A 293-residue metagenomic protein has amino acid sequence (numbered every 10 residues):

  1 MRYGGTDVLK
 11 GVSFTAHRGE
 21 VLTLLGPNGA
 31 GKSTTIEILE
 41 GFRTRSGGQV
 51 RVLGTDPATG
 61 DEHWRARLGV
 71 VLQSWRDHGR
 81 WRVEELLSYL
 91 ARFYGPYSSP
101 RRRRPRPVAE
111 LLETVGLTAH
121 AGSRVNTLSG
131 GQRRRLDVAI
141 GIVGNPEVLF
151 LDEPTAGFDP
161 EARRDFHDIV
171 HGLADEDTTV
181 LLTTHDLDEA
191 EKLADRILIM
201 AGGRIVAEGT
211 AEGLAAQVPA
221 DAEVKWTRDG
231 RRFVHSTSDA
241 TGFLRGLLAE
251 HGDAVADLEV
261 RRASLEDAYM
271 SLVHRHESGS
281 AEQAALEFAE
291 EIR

Functional and structural regions predicted by a protein language model:
E40: Helix-to-loop junction immediately C-terminal to a conserved catalytic motif
G48-D56, W64: Conserved ABC transporter NBD signature motif
S88, R92-G95, P100-H120: Conserved ABC ATPase "signature" region
L149-D152: Catalytic Walker B motif of ABC-type/P-loop ATPase nucleotide-binding domains
A211-F288, R293: Short, charged/small-residue-rich alpha-helical element at the C-terminal edge of ABC transporter nucleotide-binding
